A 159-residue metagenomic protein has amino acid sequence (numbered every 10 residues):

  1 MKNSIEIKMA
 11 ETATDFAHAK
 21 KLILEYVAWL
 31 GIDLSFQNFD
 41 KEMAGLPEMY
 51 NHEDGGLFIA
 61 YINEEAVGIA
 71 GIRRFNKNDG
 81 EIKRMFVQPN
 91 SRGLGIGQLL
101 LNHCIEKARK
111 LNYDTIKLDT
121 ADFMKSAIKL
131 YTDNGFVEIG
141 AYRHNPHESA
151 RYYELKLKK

Functional and structural regions predicted by a protein language model:
M1-K2: Short, conserved catalytic or adaptor-binding loops enriched in Gly and charged residues
I5, A10-K83, Q88-P89, L101-H103 (+4 more regions): Acetyl-CoA-dependent GNAT
I5, D114-K117, A121-N134, G140-K159: C-terminal "cap" of GNAT-fold acetyltransferases
E65, L111, E148: Structured loop/turn residues at beta-strand edges in well-structured enzyme cores
N78, L94, K110-D114: Short coil/turn segments at alpha/beta junctions that flank glycine-rich nucleotide-binding fingerprints
Q88-N90, L94, D122-F123: Active-site acidic-Proline motif in GNAT/NAT acetyltransferases
L94, Q98, N102: Residues forming the Rossmann-fold NAD(P)(H) cofactor-binding site
